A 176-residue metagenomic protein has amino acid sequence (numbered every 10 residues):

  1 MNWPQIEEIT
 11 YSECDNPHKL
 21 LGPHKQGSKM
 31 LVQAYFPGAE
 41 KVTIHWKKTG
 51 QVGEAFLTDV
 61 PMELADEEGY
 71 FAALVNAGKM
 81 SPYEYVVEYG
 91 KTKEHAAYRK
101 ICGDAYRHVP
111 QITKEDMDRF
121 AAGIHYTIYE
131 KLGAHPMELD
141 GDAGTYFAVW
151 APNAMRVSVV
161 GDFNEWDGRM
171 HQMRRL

Functional and structural regions predicted by a protein language model:
M1-G38, A97-M155: Non-catalytic, glycine-rich low-complexity segments
P23, Q33-M80, V86-G103, L139 (+1 more regions): Aromatic-rich carbohydrate-binding modules that target alpha-glucans
